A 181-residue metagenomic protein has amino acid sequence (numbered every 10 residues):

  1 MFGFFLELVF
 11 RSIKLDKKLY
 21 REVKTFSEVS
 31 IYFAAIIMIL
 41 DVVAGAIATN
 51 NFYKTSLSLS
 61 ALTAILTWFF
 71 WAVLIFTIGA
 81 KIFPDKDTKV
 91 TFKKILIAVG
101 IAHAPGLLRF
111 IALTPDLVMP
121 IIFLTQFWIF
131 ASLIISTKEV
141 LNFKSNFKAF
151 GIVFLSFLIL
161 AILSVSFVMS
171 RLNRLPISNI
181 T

Functional and structural regions predicted by a protein language model:
M1-V90: Selected alpha-helical membrane-embedding segments in polytopic membrane proteins
E28-I31, T137, L172-R174: Proteins with a high burden of low-complexity, intrinsically disordered sequence enriched in S/T/G/P/A and R, requiring
V43-A48, I135-K138, L163, F167: Residue-level signal for alpha-helical transmembrane segments in multi-pass membrane proteins
A46-F52, A112-L113, V168-R171: Juxtamembrane "helix-exit" motif on the non-cytosolic side of transmembrane helices
N50-N51, N142, N146, N173 (+1 more regions): Detector for Asparagine
F76, A80-L163: Hydrophobic alpha-helical transmembrane segments and adjacent short intramembrane/lumenal linkers of inner/organellar
I162-T181: Juxtamembrane boundary at the C-terminal end of a transmembrane helix
